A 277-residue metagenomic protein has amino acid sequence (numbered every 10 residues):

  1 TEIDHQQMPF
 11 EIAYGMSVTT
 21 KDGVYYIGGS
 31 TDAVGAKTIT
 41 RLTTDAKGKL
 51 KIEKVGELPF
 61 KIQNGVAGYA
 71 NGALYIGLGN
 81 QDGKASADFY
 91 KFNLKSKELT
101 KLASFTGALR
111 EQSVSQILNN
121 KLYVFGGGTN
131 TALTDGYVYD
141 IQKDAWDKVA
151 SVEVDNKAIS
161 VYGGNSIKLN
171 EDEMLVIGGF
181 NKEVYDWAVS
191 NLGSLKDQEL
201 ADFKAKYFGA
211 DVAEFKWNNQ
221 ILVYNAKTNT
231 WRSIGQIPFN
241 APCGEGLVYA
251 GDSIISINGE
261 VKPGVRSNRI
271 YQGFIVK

Functional and structural regions predicted by a protein language model:
T1-K277: Kelch-like beta-propeller repeat domains
